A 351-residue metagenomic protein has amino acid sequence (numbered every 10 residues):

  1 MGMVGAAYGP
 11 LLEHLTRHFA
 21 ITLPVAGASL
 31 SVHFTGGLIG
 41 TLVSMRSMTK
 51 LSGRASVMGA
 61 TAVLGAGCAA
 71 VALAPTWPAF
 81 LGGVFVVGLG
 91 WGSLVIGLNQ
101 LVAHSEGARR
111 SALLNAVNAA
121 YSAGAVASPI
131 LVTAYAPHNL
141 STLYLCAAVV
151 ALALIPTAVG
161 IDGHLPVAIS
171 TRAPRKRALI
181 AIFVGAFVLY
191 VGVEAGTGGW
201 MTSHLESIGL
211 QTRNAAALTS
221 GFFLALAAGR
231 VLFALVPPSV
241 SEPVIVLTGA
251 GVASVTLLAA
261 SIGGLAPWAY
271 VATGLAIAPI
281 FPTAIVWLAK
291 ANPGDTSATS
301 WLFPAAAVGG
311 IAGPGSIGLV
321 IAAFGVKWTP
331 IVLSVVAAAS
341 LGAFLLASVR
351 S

Functional and structural regions predicted by a protein language model:
Y8-G9, A178-A228: Extracytoplasmic gate region of multi-pass secondary transporters
A20, S52, L73-P78, G107 (+1 more regions): Helix-breaking motifs and short loop linkers at transmembrane-helix boundaries and internal kinks in secondary membrane
I39-P75: Conserved MFS/SLC helix-loop-helix module at the cytosolic interface between two early adjacent transmembrane helices
G40-S52, A136, G229-S241, I321: Helix-to-loop junctions at the C-terminal end of transmembrane segments in multipass secondary transporters
G83-A119: Cytoplasmic helix-loop-helix junction between adjacent transmembrane helices in 12-TM secondary transporters
S93-E106, A278-P293: Intracellular juxtamembrane helix-capping segments at the cytosolic ends of symmetry-related transmembrane helices
A108-R109, N115-D162: Helix-loop-helix hairpin linking two adjacent transmembrane segments in secondary transporters
S241-A284: C-terminal transmembrane helical hairpin of 12-TM major facilitator-type secondary transporters
